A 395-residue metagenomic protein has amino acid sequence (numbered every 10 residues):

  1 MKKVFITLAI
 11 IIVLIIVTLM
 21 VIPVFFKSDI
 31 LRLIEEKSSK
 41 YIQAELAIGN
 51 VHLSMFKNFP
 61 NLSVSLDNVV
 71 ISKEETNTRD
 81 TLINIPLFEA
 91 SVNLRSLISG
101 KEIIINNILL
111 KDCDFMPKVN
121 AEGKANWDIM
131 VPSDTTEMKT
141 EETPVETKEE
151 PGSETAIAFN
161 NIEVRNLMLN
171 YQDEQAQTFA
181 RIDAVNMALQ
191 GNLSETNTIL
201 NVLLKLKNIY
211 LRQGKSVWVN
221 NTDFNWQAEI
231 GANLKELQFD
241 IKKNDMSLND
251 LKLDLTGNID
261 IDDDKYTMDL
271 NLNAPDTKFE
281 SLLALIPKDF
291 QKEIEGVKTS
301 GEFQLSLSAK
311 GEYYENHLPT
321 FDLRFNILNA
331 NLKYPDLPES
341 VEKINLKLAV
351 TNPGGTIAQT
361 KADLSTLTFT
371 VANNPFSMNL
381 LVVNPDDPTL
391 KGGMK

Functional and structural regions predicted by a protein language model:
M1-E45: N-terminal type II signal-anchor transmembrane helix that functions as the membrane-insertion/stop-transfer segment
V24, H52-K124, T147-Q172, Q190-K205 (+3 more regions): Flexible beta-edge/linker motif
Y41-G49, T76-V92, I105, Q175-L189 (+6 more regions): Amphipathic hydrophobic-ligand
N68, R165-M168, L206-I209, L234-Q238 (+3 more regions): Flexible, solvent-exposed coil segments and beta strand-coil junctions, predominantly the extracellular/periplasmic
L97-K101, E315-L318, I357-A358: Short loop/turn motifs that connect adjacent beta-strands in outer-membrane beta-barrel proteins
D112, L206-Y210, I261, A274-K278 (+3 more regions): Transmembrane beta-strands of outer-membrane beta-barrel pores
C113, D134-Q238, I261: Elongated, acidic membrane-bridging lipid-handling scaffolds and related periplasm/extracellular "bridge/tunnel" systems
L237-D245, N331, A362-L367: Transmembrane beta-strand segments that form the barrel wall of outer-membrane beta-barrel proteins
